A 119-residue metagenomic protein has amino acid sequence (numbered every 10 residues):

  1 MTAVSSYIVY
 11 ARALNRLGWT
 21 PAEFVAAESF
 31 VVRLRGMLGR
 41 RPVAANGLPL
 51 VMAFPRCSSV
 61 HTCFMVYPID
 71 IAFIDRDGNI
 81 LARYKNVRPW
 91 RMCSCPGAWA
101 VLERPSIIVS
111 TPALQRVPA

Functional and structural regions predicted by a protein language model:
M1-A119: Compact, glycine-rich, soluble single-domain proteins
